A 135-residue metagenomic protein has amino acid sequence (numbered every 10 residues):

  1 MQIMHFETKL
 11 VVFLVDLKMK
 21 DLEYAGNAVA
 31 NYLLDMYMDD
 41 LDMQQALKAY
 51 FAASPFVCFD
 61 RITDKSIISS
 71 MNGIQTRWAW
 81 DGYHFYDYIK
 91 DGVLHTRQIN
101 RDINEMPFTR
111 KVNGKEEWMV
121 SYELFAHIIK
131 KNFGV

Functional and structural regions predicted by a protein language model:
M1-A25: A short, conserved beta-strand element enriched in hydrophobic/aromatic residues
A25-K48: Short, solvent-exposed cationic patches
L41-V135: Globin-like tetrapyrrole-binding proteins
